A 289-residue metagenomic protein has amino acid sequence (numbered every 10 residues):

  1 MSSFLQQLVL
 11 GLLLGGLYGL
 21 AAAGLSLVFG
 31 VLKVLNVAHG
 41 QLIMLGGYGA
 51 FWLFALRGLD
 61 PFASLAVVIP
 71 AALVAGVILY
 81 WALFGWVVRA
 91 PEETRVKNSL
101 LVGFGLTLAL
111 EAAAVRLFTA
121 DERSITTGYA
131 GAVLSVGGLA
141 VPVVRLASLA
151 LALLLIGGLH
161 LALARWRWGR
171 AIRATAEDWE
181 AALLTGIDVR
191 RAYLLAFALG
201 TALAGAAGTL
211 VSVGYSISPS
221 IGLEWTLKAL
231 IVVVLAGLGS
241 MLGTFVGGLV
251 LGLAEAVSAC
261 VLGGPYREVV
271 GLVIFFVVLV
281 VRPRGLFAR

Functional and structural regions predicted by a protein language model:
M1-A21, G49, P61-S64, P91-L100 (+4 more regions): Membrane-interfacial amphipathic/re-entrant helices at transmembrane-helix boundaries
S2-L10, L14, L163-R167, A196-V233 (+1 more regions): Inter-helical junctions in multi-pass inner-membrane proteins, predominant in energy-converting antiporter-like
L14, V136, A140-I217, M241-G247: Helix-loop-helix "hairpin" substructures at the membrane interface of multi-pass membrane proteins
V34-A82, V261: Membrane-embedded helix boundary and interhelical linker motif in transport proteins
L42-L45, W52, V88-A114, G222-V234 (+1 more regions): Pore- or pathway-lining transmembrane helices of multi-pass membrane proteins that form conduits for solutes/ions
L59-L106, V246-L251, E255, R282-P283: Alpha-helical transmembrane segments within multi-pass membrane transporters and channels
W86-V87, R95-R165, A192, V257 (+3 more regions): Transmembrane helix-bundle core of multi-pass membrane transporters and related energy-transducing complexes
E177, L184, D188-R191, V261-R289: Cytosolic-side transmembrane-helix boundaries in multi-pass membrane proteins
